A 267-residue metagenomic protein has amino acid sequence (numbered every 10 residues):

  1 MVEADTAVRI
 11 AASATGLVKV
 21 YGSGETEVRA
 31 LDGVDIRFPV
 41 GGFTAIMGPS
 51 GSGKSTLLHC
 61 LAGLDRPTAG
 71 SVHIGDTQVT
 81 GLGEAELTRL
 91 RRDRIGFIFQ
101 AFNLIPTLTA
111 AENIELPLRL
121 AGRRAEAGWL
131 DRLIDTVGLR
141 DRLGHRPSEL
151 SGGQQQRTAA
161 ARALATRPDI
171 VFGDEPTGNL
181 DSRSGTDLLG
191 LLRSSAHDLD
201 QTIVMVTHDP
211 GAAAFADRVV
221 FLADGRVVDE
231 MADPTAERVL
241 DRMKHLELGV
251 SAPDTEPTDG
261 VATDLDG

Functional and structural regions predicted by a protein language model:
S23-V28, V79-G96, L120, E237-L240: ABC ATPase NBD coupling module
G70-Q78: Conserved ABC transporter NBD signature motif
L108-L116: Short coil-to-helix segment of the ABC ATPase nucleotide-binding domain corresponding to the Q-loop/switch region
L139, L143, A163-L164: ABC ATPase C-loop
R146-Q156: Conserved ABC ATPase signature
R167: Conserved catalytic motifs of ABC-family nucleotide-binding domains
V171-D174: Catalytic Walker B motif of ABC-type/P-loop ATPase nucleotide-binding domains
R226-V250: Conserved beta-strand-loop-alpha-helix hinge in the C-terminal portion of ABC ATPase nucleotide-binding domains
